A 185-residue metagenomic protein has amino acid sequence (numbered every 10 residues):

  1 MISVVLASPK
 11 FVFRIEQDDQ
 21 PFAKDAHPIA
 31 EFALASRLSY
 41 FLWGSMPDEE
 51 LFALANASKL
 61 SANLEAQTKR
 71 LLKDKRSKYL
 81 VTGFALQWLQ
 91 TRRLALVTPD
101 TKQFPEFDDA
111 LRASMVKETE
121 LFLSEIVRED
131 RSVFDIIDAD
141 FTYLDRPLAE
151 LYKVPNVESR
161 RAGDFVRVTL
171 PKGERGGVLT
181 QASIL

Functional and structural regions predicted by a protein language model:
M1-L185: Active-site substrate-binding loop specific to GH73 endo-beta-N-acetylglucosaminidase modules in bacterial autolysins
